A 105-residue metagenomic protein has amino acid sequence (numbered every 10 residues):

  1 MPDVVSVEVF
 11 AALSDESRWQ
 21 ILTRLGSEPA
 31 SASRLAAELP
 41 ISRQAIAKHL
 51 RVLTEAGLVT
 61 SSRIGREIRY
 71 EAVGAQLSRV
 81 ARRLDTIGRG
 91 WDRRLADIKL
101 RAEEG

Functional and structural regions predicted by a protein language model:
M1-V5, T23, S78-G105: Amphipathic alpha-helical dimerization/coiled-coil segments that flank or bridge DNA-binding/regulatory modules
P2-Q44, I64-S78, R82: N-terminal helix-turn-helix DNA-binding core of bacterial DNA-binding proteins
Q20, A47-K48, R93: Alpha-helical macromolecular-interaction surfaces
A37, K48, T54-E55: Alpha-helical residues within the helix-turn-helix
